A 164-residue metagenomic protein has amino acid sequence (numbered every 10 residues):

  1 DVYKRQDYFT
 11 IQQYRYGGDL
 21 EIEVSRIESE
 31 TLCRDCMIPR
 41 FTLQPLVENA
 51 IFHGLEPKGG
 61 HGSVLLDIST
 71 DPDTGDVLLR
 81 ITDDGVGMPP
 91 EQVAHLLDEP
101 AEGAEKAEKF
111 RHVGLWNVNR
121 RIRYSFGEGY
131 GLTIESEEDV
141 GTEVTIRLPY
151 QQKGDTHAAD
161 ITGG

Functional and structural regions predicted by a protein language model:
D1-E135, G141-E143: Two-component histidine phosphotransfer core
T142-Q151: Short C-terminal beta-strand
G154-G164: Gram-positive cell-envelope targeting signals
